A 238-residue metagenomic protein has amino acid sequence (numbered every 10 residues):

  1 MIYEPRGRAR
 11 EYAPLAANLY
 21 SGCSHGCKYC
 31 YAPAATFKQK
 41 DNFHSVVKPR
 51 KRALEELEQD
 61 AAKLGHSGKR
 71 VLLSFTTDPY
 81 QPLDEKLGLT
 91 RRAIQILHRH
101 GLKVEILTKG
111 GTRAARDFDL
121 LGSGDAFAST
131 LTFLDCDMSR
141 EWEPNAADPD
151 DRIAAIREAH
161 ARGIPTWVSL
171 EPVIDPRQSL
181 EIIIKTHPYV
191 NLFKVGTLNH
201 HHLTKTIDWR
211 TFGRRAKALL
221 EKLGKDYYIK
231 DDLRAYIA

Functional and structural regions predicted by a protein language model:
M1-R70: N-terminal [4Fe-4S]-dependent radical SAM core
Y3, Y12, Y20, Y29-Y31 (+6 more regions): Sequence-level detector for tyrosine residue identity
R52-L223: Conserved AdoMet/S-adenosylmethionine-binding subsite of the radical SAM
A218-A238: C-terminal accessory regions of radical SAM enzymes
